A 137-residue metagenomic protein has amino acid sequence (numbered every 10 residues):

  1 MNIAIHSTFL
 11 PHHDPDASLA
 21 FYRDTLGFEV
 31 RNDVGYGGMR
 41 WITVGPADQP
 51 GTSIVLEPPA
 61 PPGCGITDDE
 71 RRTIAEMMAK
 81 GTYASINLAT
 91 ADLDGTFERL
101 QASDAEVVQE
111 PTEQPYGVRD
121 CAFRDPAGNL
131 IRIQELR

Functional and structural regions predicted by a protein language model:
M1-A4, R40, P50-T52, V107 (+1 more regions): Residue-level signal for beta-strand positions within conserved beta-sheet cores that form or flank
M1-L19, G37-R40, Y83-L88, Q134-R137: N-terminal beta-strand motif that seeds the catalytic metal site of vicinal oxygen chelate
N2, D48, M78-K80: Short, flexible hinge/linker loops that cap or flank conserved catalytic cores
L10-P62: Core segments of cupin and vicinal oxygen chelate
H13-D16, G63-L130: Vicinal oxygen chelate
G45-Q49, F123-P126, L136: Active-site beta-strand termini and strand-to-loop segments that position acidic
S53, L130-I133: Short glycine-/small-residue motifs
